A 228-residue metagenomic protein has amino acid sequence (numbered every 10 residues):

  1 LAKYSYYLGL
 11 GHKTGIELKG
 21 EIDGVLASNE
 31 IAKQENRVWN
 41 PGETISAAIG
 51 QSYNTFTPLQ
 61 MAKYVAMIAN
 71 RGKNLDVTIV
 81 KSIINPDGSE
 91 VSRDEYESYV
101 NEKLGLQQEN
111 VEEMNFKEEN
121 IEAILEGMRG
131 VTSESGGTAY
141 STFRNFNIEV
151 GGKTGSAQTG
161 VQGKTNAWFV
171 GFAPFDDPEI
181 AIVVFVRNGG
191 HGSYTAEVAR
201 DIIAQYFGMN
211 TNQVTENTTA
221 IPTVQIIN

Functional and structural regions predicted by a protein language model:
L1-V184, Q225-N228: Beta-lactam-recognizing serine transpeptidase/beta-lactamase-like catalytic domain environment
L1-Y7, T55, F185, G189 (+2 more regions): Periplasmic/cell-envelope proteins involved in peptidoglycan metabolism and beta-lactam response
